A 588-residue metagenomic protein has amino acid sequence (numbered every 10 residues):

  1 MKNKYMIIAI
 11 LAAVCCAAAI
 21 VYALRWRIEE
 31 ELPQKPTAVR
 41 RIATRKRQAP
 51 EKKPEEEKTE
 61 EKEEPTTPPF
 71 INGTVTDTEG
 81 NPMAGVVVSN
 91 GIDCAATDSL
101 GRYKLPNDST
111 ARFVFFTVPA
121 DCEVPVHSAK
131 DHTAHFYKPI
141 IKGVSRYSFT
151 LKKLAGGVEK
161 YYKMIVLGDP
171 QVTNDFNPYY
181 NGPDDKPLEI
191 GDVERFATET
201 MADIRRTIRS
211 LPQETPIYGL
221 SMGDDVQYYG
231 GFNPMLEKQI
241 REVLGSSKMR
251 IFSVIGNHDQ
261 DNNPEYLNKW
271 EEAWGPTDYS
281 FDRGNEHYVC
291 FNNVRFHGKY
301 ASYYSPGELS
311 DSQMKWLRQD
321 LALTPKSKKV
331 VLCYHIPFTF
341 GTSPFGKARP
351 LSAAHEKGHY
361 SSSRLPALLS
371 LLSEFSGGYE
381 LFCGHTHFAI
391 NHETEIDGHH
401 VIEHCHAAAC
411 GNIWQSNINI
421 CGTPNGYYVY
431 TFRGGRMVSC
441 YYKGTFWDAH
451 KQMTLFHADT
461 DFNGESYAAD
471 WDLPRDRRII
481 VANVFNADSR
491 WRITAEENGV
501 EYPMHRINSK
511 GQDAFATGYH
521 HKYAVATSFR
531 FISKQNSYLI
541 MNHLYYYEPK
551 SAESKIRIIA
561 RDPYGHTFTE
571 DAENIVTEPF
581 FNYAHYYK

Functional and structural regions predicted by a protein language model:
V39-R41, R45-R47, E51-F70, D121-N233 (+1 more regions): N-terminal active-site segment of His-dependent metallophosphoesterases
P69-N72, D77-I92: Short, ordered, surface-exposed loop/turn motifs in non-cytosolic proteins
I92-N107, R506-N508: Short, acidic Ser/Thr/Gly-rich low-complexity loop/linker segments typical of extracellular and cell-surface proteins
D121-H127, A134-G143, G230-P325, A348-E380 (+2 more regions): Extended active-site neighborhood of metal-dependent phosphoesterases/phosphodiesterases
K130-F136, G565-K588: Short beta-strand elements
L321-A348: Short acidic, glycine-rich surface-loop motifs adjacent to enzyme active sites
I396, H400-A487, W491-N498, L539-S551 (+1 more regions): Binuclear metal-dependent phosphoesterase catalytic core
G511-Y547: Aromatic sugar-binding surface patches on proteins that engage polysaccharides or sugar-phosphate polymers
